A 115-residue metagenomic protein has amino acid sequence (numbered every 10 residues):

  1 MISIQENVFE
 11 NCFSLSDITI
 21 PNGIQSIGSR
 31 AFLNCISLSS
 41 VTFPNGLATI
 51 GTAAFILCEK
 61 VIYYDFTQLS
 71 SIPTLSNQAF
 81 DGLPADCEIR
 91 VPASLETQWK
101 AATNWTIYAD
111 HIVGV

Functional and structural regions predicted by a protein language model:
M1-E6, C12-S26, I36-T49, C58-T74 (+2 more regions): Structural signature of tandem-repeat unit edges
Q78-A79, T97-A109: Short, aromatic/basic amphipathic alpha-helical patches
